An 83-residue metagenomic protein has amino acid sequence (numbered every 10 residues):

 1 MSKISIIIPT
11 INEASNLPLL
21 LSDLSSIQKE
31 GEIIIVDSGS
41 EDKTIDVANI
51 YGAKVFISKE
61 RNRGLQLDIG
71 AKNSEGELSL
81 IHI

Functional and structural regions predicted by a protein language model:
K3-S5, E32: Cell-envelope/extracellular polymer assembly enzymes that use nucleotide-activated donors
E13-N16, S40, R63: Donor nucleotide-sugar binding loop of glycosyltransferases
S22-G31: Short, acidic, metal-binding catalytic loop of nucleotide-sugar glycosyltransferases
K29, Y51-G52: Short, structured coil segments at secondary-structure junctions
D37-I45: A conserved acidic beta->alpha catalytic loop
S58-S74: Glycine-rich, basic loop-to-helix element that forms the pyrophosphate-binding segment of sugar-nucleotide handling
G76-L78: Short acidic donor-binding loop at the edge of a beta-strand
I81-I83: Conserved small/polar residues in nucleotide/adenosyl-binding loops
